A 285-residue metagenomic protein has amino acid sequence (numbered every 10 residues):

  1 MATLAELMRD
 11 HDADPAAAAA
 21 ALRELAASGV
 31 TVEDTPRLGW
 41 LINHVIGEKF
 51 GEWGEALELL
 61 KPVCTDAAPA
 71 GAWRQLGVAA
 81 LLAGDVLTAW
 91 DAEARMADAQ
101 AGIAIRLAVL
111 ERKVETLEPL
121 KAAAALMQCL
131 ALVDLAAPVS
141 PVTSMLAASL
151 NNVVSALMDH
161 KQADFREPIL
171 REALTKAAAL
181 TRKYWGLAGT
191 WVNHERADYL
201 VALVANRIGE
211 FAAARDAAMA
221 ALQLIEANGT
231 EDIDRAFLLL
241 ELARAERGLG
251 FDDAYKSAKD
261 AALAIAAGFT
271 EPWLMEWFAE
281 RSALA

Functional and structural regions predicted by a protein language model:
M1-A5, E33-H44, P69-Q75, Q100-V114 (+2 more regions): Amphipathic alpha-helical repeat scaffolds of TPR domains
P15-A18, F50-W53, V86, P119-L120 (+4 more regions): TPR-repeat structural position
A18, A56, A89, A122-A125 (+3 more regions): Single-residue signature of alpha-solenoid repeat helices
R23-A27, K61-T65, D91-D98, M127-P138 (+3 more regions): Amphipathic alpha-helical segments of tetratricopeptide repeats
D34-T35, A68-Q75, A101-I105, P138-M145 (+7 more regions): Structural signature of alpha-solenoid helical repeat junctions
I46-G47, A80, K113, L157 (+3 more regions): Residue at a conserved register position within TPR or TPR-like alpha-solenoid repeats
K49-F50, A83, T116, H160 (+5 more regions): Structural motif corresponding to the intra-repeat A-B loop/turn of tetratricopeptide repeats
F237, L242-A285: C-terminal non-catalytic interaction modules
